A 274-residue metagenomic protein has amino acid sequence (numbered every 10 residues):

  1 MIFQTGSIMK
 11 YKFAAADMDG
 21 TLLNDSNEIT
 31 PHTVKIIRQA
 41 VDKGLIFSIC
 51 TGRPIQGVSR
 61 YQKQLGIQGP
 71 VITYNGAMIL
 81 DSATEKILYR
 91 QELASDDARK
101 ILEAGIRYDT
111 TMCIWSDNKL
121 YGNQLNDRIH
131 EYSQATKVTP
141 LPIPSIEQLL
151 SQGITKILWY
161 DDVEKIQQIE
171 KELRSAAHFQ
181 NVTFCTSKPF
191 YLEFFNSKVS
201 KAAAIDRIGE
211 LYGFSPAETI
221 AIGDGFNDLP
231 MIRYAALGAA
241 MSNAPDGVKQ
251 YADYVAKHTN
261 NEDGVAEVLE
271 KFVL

Functional and structural regions predicted by a protein language model:
Q4-F13, T30, E193-L274: Mg2+-dependent phosphoryl-transfer enzymes with acidic/Ser/Thr/Gly-rich catalytic loops
K10-S26: Asp-based phosphoryl-transfer active-site loop
S26-I129: Active-site phosphate-binding/coordination module
T33, V58-Q62, I169, L173 (+3 more regions): Hydrophobic packing residues within well-ordered alpha-helices of enzyme cores
A40, Q62, G105, A177 (+2 more regions): A generic structural signal for well-ordered alpha-helical segments
G44-S48, Q68-G69, K156, A217 (+1 more regions): Short active-site oxyanion
L65-I67, Y74-N75, Q180, Y234-A235 (+1 more regions): Short, structured coil segments at secondary-structure junctions
A104, Y108-I222, F226: Conserved acidic, metal-coordinating active-site core of Asp-based, Mg2+-dependent phosphoryl-transfer enzymes
